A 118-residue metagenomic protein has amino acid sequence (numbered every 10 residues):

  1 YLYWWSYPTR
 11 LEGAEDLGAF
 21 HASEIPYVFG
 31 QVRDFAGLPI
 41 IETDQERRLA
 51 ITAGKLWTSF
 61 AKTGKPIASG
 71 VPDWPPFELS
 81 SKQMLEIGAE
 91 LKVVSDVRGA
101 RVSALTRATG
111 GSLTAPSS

Functional and structural regions predicted by a protein language model:
Y1-S118: C-terminal helix-and-tail extensions that cap enzymatic domains
